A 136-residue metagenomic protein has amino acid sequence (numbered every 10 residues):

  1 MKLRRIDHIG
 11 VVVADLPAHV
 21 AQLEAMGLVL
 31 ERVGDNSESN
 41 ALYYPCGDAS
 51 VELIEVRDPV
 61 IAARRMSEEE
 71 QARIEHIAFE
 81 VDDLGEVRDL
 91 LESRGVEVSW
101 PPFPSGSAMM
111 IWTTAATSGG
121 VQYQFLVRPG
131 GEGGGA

Functional and structural regions predicted by a protein language model:
M1-A18, I74-I77, P129-A136: N-terminal beta-strand motif that seeds the catalytic metal site of vicinal oxygen chelate
M1-K2, V33, L42-G47, E52 (+1 more regions): Vicinal oxygen chelate
I6-D7, M26, E31-S39, R57-E75 (+2 more regions): A cross-kingdom feature marking solvent-exposed beta-strand/loop segments within repeated, beta-rich binding/scaffold
I9-A14, E52-I54, A78-D82, D89-L90 (+1 more regions): A structural feature that tracks compact, well-ordered secondary-structure segments with a strong bias toward
A49, A72, H76, D83: Extracellular/lumenal glycan-associated surfaces
